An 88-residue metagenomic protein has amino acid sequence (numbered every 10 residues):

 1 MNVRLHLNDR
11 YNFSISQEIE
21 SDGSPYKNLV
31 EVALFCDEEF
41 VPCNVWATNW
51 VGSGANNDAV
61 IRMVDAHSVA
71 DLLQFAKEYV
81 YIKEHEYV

Functional and structural regions predicted by a protein language model:
M1-F35: Amphipathic, interaction-prone secondary-structure segments
L34-V88: Mixed-charge, Lys/Arg-enriched low-complexity segments
